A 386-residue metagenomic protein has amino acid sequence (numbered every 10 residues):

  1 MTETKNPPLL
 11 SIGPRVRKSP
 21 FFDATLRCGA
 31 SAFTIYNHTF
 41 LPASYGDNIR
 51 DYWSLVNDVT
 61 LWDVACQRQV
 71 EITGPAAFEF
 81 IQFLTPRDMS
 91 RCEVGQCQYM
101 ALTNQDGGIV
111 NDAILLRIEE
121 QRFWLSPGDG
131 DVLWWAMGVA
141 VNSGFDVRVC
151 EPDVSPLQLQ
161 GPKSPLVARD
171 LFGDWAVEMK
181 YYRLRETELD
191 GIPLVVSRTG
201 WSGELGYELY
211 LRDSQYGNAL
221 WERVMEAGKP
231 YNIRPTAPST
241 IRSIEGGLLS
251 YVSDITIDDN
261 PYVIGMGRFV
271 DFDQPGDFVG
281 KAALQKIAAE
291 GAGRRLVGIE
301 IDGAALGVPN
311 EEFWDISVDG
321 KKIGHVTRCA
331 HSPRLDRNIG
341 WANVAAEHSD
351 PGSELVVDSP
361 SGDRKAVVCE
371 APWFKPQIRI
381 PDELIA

Functional and structural regions predicted by a protein language model:
M1-C28, A32-N37, P42, L115-A386: Conserved, structured C-terminal
M1-M100, G108: Acidic, proline/glycine-enriched N-terminal capping motif
L61, R91-E93, L102-G108, A113-E119 (+2 more regions): Short, charge-rich binding segments
P75-I109, S164-I192: Internal amphipathic helical hairpin motif
F78-Q82, Y99, D112, R122 (+2 more regions): Generic internal hydrophobic packing segments that stabilize the cores of diverse globular domains
